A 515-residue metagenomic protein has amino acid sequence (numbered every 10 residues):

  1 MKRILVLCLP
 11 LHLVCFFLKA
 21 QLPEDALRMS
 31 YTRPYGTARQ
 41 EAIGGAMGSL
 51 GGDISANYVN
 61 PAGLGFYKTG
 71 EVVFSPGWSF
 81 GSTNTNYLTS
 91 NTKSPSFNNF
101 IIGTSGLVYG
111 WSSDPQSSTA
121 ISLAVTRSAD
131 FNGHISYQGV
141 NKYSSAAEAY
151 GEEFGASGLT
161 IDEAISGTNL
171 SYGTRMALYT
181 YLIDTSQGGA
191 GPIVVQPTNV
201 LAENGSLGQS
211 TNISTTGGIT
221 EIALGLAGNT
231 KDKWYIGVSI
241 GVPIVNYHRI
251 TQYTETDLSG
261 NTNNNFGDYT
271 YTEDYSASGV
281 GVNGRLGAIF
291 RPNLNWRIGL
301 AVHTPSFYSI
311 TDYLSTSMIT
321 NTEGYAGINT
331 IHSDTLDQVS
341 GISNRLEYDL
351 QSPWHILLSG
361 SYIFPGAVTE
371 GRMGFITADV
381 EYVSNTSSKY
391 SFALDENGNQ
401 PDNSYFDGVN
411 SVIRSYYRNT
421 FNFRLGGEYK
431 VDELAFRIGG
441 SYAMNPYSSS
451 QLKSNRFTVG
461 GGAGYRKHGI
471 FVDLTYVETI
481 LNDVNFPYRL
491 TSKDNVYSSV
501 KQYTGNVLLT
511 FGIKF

Functional and structural regions predicted by a protein language model:
M1-E24, F511, F515: Bacterial Sec-dependent N-terminal signal peptides
Q21-Y35, Q40-E41, V108-F515: Outer-membrane beta-barrel porins/channels
R28-S30, V59-A62: Intrinsically disordered, low-complexity boundary segments flanking structured domains
A38, L50-V59, G65-K142, T220: Outer-membrane beta-barrel translocator/receptor signature
